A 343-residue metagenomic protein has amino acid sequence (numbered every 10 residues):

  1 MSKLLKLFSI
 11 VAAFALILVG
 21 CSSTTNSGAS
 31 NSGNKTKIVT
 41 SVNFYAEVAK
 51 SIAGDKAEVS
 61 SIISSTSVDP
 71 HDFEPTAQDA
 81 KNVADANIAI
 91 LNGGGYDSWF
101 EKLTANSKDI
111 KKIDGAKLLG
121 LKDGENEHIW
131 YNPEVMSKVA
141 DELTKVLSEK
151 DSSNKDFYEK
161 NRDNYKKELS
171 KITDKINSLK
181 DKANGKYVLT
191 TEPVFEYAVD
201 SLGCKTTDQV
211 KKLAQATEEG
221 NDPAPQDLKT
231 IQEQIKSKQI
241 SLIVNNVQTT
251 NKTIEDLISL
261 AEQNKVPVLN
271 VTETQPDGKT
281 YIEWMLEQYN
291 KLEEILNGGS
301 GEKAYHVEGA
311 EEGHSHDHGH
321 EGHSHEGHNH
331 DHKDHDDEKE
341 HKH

Functional and structural regions predicted by a protein language model:
K3-I10, I17-H343: Extracytoplasmic metal-acquisition and chelation regions
